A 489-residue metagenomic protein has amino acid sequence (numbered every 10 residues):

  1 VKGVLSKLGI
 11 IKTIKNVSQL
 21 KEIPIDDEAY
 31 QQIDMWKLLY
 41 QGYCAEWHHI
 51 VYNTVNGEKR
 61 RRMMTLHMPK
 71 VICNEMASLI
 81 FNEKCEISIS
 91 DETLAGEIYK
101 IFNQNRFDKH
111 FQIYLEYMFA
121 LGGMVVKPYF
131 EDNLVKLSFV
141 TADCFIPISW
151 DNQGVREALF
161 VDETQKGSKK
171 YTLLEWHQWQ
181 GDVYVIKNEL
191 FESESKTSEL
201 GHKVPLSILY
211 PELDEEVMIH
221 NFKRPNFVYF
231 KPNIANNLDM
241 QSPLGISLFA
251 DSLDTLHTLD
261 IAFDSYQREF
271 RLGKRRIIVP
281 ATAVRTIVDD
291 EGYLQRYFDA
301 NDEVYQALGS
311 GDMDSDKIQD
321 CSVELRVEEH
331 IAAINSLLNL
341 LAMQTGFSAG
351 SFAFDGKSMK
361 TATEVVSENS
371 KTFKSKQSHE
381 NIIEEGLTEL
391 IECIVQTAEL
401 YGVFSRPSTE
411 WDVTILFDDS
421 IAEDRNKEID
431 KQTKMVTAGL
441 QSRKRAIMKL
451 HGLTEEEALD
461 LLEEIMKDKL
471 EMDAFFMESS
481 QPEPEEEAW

Functional and structural regions predicted by a protein language model:
V1-R156, Q165, A488-W489: Extended, helix-rich architectural segments
K2-G3, R296-D312, D316-V323, I331 (+3 more regions): C-terminal anchoring/interaction modules
G9, D34, T93-K100, R106-Y114 (+9 more regions): Exposed alpha-helical structural elements
M64, S90, N103-F107, L244-S247 (+5 more regions): Catalytic cores of large soluble enzymes that bind and process phosphate-bearing ligands
L94, F102-F111, M118, D251 (+5 more regions): Short amphipathic alpha-helical segments
A120, N221, P407-T409: A short, structural micro-pattern
V125-I246: Extended, regular secondary-structure scaffolds
Y210-S367: Extended, charged amphipathic alpha-helical segments
